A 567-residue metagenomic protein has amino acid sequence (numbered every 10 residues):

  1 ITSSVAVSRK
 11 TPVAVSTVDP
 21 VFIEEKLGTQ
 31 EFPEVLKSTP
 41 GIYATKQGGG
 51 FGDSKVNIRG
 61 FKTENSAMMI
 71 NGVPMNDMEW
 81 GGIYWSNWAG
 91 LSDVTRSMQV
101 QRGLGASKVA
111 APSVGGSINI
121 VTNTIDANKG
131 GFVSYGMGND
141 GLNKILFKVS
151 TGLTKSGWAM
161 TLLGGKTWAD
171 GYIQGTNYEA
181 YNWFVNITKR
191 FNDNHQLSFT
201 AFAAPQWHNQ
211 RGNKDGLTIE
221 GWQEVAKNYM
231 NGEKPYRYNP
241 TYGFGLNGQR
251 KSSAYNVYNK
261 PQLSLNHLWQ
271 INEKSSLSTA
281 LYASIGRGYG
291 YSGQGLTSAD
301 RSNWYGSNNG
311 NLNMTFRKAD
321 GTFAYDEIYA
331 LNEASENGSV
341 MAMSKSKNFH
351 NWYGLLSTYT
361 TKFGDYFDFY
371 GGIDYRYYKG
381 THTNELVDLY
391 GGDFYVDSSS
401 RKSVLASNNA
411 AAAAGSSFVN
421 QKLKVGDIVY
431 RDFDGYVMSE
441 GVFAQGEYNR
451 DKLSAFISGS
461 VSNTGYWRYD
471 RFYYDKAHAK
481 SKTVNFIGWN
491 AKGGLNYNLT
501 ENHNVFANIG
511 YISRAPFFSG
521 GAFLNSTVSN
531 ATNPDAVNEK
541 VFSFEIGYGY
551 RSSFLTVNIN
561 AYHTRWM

Functional and structural regions predicted by a protein language model:
I1-E25, T63: Short, acidic, small-residue-rich periplasmic hinge/interaction motif at the N-terminus of Gram-negative outer-membrane
P33-P74, G90, R96: Extracytoplasmic beta-strand/coil segments of soluble accessory domains associated with Gram-negative outer-membrane
K55, P74-R102, V121: Short acidic/polar hinge/loop motifs at secondary-structure boundaries that mediate gating or recognition
G105-S107, G116-L153, L163-Q174, G435 (+1 more regions): Short strand-turn segments of transmembrane beta-barrel domains in outer membranes, especially the first one or two
L146-Q174, Y178-N186, K260-L265, S276 (+5 more regions): Surface-exposed extracellular loop regions of Gram-negative outer-membrane beta-barrel proteins
Q196-S264, Y291-S344, N409-L423: Acidic/polar loop-and-plug regions of large Gram-negative outer-membrane beta-barrel proteins
D368-T500, N525-S526: Signature of Gram-negative outer-membrane beta-barrel scaffolds
G465-F472, T483, Y497-S543, A561-M567: Surface-exposed extracellular loop regions of Gram-negative outer-membrane beta-barrel proteins, predominantly
